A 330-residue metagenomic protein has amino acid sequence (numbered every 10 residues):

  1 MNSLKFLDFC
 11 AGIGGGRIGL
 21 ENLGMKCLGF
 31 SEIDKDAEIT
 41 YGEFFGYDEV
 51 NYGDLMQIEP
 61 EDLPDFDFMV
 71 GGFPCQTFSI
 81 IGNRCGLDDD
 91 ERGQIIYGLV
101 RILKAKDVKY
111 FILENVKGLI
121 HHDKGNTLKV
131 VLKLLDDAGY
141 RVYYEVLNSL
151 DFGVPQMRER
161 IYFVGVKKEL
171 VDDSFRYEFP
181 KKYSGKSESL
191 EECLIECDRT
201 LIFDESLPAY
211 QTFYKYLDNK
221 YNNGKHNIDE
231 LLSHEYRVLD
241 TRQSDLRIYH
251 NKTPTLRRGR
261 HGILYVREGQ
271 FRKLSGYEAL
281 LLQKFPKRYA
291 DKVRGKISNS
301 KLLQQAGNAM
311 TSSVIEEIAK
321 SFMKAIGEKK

Functional and structural regions predicted by a protein language model:
M1-C27, L134-A138, R160-K330: S-adenosyl-L-methionine-dependent DNA methyltransferase catalytic core
N2-D107, K117-H121, N126-K129, K133-D136: Core alpha/beta nucleotide-donor-binding catalytic domains of modification enzymes
Y52-G53, K117, Y140-D151: Conserved S-adenosyl-L-methionine
P64, P155-R160: A short, glycine/Asx- and small/polar-enriched loop/turn that sits immediately N-terminal to a beta-strand
K109-L113: Conserved beta-strand signature within the Rossmann-like core of class I S-adenosyl-L-methionine
N115-H121, S149, Q305: Short glycine-centered, acidic/aromatic-flanked micro-motifs in structured strand/loop junctions that mark active-site
T127-N148, V166-K168: Charged, glycine-enriched surface loops/patches that mediate electrostatic binding to polyanionic ligands
F152-P155, R247: A short beta-turn/loop motif at secondary-structure boundaries
